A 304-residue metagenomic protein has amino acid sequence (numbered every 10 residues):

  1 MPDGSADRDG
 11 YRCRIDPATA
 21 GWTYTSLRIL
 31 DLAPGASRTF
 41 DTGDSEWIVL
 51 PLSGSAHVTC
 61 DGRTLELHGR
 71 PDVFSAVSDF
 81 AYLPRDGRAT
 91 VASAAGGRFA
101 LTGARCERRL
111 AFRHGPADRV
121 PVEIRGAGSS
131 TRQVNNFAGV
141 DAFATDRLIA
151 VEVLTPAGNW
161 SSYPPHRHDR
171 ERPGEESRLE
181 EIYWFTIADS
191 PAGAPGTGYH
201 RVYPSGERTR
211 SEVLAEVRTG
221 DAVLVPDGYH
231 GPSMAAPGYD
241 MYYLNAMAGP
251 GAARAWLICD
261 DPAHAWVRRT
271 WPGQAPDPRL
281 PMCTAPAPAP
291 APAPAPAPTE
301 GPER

Functional and structural regions predicted by a protein language model:
M1-F40, H264-G273, P278-A287, G301-R304: Generic N-terminal segment detector
S5-T39, E46, T131-I182: A short glycine-rich, His/Asp/Glu-containing loop-to-beta-strand
T19, S26-A92: Extended, compositionally biased flexible segments
G43-L67, L83, A157, D169-T219 (+1 more regions): Glycine- and acidic-residue-biased ligand/ion/polar-headgroup-sensing regions
F74-A94, A104, E216-P237: Conserved metal-binding segment of the jelly-roll/cupin
R85, S93, L101-R105, A138 (+4 more regions): Short, structured patches in soluble enzyme cores that scaffold and shape functional sites
G97-G139, P204, P237, L244-A289 (+1 more regions): Double-stranded beta-helix
R210-L224, Y229-I258: Catalytic core of Fe(II)/2-oxoglutarate
